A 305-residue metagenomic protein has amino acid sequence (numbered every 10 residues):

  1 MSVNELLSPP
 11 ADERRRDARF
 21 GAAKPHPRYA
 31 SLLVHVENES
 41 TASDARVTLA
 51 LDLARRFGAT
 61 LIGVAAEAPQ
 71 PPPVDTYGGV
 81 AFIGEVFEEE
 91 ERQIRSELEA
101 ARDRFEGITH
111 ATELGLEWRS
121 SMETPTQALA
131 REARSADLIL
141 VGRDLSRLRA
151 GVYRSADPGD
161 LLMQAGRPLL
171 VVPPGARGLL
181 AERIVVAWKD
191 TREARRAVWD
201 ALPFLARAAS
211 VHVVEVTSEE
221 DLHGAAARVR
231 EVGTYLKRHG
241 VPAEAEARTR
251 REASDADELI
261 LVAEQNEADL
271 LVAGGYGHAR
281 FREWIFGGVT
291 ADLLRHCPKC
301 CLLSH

Functional and structural regions predicted by a protein language model:
S2-E85, Q164, L180-R248, A268: Small/aliphatic-rich secondary-structure junction motif
S2-F20, A42-V47, D52-R56, W118 (+2 more regions): Gly/Ser-rich helix-loop-strand patches that form or flank binding pockets for ribonucleotide-derived cofactors
E39, L116-S120, R147-A150, K189-D190 (+1 more regions): Short, flexible loop segments at the rims of nucleotide/cofactor-binding pockets, characterized by
G63, E117-S120, V171, V213 (+2 more regions): A structural preference for short, hydrophobic beta-strand core positions in alpha/beta folds
G84-E99: A short acidic, glycine-rich active-site loop that binds or catalyzes chemistry on phosphate/adenosine moieties
R102, E106-L114: Ligand-binding beta-strand-loop-alpha-helix segment within the catalytic cores of soluble metabolic enzymes
S120-Q127, R248-A256: Charged docking surfaces used in two-component/phosphorelay signaling
R147-L148, E219-G224, R250-A253, A279-R280: Short, small-residue-enriched loops and turns at beta-alpha junctions that line or gate enzyme active sites
